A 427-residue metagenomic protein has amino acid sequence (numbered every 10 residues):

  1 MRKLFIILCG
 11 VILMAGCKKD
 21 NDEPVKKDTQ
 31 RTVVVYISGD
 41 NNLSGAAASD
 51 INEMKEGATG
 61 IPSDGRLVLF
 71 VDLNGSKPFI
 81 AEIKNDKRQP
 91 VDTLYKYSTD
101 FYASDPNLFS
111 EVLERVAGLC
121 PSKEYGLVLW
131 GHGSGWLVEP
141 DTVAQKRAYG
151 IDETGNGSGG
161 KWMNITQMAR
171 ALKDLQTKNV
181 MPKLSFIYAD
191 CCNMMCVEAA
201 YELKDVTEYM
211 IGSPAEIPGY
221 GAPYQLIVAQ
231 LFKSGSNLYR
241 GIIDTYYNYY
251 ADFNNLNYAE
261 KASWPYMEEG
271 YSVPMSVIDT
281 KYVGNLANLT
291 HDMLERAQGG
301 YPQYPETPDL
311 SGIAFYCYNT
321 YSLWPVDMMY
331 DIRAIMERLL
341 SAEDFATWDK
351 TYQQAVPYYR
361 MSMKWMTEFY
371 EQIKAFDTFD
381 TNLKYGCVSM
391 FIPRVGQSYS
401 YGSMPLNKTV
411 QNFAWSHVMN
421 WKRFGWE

Functional and structural regions predicted by a protein language model:
M1, F5, V11-V33, I392: Bacterial Sec-dependent N-terminal signal peptides
I6, F101, I187-Y188: A generic structural signal for short
K18-S122, P405-L406, V410, A414-K422: N-terminal extension/subdomain marker
T32-I37, R66-V71, Y125-L129, S185-A189 (+2 more regions): Structural recognition of the beta-strand scaffold that forms the well-ordered cores of secreted hydrolase catalytic
V71-P90, F101-N179, C191-C192, V197-E198 (+1 more regions): Catalytic-core segments of thiol-dependent peptidases
T142-E427: Terminal, contiguous helix-loop blocks that mediate binding/assembly
